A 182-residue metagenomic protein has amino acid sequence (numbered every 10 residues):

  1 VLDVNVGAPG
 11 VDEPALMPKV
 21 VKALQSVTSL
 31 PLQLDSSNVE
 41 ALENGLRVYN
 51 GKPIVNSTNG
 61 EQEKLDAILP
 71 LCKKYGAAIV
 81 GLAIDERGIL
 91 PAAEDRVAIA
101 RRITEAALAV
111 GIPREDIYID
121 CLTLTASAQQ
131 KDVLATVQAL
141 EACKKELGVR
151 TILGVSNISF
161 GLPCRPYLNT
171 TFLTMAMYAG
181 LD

Functional and structural regions predicted by a protein language model:
V1-L30, C121-V133: Glycine-rich, proline-tolerant flexible connector loops at the mouths of alpha/beta enzymes
D3-A8, S29-N38, P53-Q62: Catalytic beta/alpha-barrel core
P9, V39-E40, E61, R87 (+2 more regions): Positions that flank functional sites
G10, S29-P31, V55-N56, E94-A100 (+1 more regions): Short linear motifs at secondary-structure transitions and domain/linker junctions
D12-S36, E40-N50, V137-L153: Alpha-helix-loop-beta-strand connector modules within alpha/beta enzyme cores
K22-S26, N44-I54, E63-P91: Glycoside hydrolase catalytic-domain context in secreted enzymes
D66-A67, K74-D182: Catalytic alpha/beta core domains of metabolic enzymes, predominantly
